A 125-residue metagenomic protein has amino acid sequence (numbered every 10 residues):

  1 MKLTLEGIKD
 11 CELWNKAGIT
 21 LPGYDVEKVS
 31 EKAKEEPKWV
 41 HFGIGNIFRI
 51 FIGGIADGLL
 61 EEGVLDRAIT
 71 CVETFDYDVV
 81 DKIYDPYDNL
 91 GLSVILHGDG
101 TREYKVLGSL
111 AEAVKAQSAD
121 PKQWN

Functional and structural regions predicted by a protein language model:
M1-N125: Non-transmembrane, aqueous-exposed alpha-helical and coiled segments at domain scale
